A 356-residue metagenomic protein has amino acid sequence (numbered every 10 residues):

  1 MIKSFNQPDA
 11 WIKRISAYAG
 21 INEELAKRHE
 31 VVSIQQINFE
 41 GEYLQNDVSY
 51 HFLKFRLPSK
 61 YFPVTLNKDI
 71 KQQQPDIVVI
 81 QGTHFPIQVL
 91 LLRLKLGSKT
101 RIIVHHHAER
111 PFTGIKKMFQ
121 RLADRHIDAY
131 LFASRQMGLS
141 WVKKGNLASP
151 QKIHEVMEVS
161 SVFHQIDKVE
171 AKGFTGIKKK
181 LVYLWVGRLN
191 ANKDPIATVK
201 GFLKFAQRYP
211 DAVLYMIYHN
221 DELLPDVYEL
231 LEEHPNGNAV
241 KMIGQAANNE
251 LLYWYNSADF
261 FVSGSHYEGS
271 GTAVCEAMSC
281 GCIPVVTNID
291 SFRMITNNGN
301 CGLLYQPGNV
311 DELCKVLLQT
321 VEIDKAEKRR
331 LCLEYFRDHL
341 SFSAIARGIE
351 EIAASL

Functional and structural regions predicted by a protein language model:
I37, H126-K152, S160-V162: A short, active-site helix/loop in glycosyltransferases that binds the activated sugar's phosphate group
G176-K193, V199-F202, Y215: Conserved donor-binding/catalytic core segment of Leloir-type glycosyltransferases
V186, V213-Y228, G244: Glycosyltransferase donor-sugar binding loop
V227-A246: Nucleotide-activated donor-binding/catalytic signature segment of Leloir-type glycosyltransferases, i.e., the conserved
Q245-A246, Y253-A258: Short alpha-helical donor nucleotide-sugar binding micro-motif in glycosyltransferases
H266: Aromatic "clamp/platform" in nucleotide-sugar-dependent glycosyltransferases that forms part of the donor/acceptor
I283-V286: Short hydrophobic beta-strand element within catalytic cores of glycosyltransferases and related nucleotide-activated
N298-G299, L303-V310, L318-K325: Conserved acidic donor-binding segment of nucleotide-sugar-dependent glycosyltransferases
